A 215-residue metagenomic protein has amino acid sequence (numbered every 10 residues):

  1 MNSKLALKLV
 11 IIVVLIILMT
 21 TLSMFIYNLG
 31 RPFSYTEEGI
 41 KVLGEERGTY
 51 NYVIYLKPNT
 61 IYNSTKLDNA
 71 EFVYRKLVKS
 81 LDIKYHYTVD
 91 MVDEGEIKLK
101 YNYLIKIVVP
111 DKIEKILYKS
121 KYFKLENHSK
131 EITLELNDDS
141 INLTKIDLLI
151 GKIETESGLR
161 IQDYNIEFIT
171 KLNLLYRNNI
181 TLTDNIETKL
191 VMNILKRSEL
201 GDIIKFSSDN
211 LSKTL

Functional and structural regions predicted by a protein language model:
N2-N165, L175-L215: Non-catalytic macromolecular-recognition regions in eukaryotic signaling proteins
E167-I169: A short, compositionally biased
K171-N173: Soluble extramembrane regions of membrane proteins in the secretory/endomembrane system
